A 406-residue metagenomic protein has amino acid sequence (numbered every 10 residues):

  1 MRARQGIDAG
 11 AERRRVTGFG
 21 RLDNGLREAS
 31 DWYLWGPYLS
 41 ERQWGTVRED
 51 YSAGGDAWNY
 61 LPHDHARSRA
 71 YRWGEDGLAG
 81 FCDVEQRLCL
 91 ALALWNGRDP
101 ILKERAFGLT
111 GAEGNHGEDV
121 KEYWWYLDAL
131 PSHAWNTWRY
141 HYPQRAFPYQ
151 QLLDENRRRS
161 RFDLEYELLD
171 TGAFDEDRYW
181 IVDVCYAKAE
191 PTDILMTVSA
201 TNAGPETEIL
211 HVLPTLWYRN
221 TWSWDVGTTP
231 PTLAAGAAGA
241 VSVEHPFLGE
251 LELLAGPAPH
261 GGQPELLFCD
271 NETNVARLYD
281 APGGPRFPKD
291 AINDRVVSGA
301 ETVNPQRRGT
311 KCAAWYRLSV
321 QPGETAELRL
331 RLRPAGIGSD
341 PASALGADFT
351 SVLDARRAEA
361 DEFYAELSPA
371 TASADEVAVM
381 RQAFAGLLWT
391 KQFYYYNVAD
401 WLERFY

Functional and structural regions predicted by a protein language model:
M1-Y406: Anionic coordination/interaction segments
